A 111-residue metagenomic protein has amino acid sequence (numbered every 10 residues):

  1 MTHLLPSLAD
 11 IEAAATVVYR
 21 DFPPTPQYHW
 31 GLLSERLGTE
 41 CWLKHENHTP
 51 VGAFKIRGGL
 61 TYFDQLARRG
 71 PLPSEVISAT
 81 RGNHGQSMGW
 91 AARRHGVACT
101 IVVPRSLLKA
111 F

Functional and structural regions predicted by a protein language model:
M1-F111: PLP-dependent amino-acid enzyme catalytic core
